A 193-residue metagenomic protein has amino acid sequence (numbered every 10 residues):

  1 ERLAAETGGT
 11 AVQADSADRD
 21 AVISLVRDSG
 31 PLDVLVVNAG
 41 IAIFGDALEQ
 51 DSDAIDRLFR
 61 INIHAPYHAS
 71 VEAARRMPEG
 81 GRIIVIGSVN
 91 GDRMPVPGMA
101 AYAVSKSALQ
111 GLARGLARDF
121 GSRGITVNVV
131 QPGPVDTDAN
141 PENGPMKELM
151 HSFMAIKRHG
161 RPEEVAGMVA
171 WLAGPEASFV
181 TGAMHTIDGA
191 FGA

Functional and structural regions predicted by a protein language model:
Q13-S24, S52, E163-E164: The beta1-alpha1 cofactor-binding region of Rossmann-like NAD(H)/NADP(H)-dependent oxidoreductases
D46-A47, D51-F59, M150: Substrate-binding pocket helix/loop in short-chain dehydrogenase/reductase
Q50, M94-A103, G115: Active-site loop-to-helix junction immediately N-terminal to the catalytic Tyr of the SDR YXXXK motif in Rossmann-fold
S70, S105, A113: Active-site helix of classical SDR
R75, R118-S122, S178: Alpha-helical segment proximal to the catalytic Tyr-Lys
R76, R158-I187, F191-G192: C-terminal substrate-recognition "lid" of short-chain dehydrogenase/reductases
S88: Residue(s) in the substrate-gating loop at a strand-loop-helix junction that position the organic substrate next
